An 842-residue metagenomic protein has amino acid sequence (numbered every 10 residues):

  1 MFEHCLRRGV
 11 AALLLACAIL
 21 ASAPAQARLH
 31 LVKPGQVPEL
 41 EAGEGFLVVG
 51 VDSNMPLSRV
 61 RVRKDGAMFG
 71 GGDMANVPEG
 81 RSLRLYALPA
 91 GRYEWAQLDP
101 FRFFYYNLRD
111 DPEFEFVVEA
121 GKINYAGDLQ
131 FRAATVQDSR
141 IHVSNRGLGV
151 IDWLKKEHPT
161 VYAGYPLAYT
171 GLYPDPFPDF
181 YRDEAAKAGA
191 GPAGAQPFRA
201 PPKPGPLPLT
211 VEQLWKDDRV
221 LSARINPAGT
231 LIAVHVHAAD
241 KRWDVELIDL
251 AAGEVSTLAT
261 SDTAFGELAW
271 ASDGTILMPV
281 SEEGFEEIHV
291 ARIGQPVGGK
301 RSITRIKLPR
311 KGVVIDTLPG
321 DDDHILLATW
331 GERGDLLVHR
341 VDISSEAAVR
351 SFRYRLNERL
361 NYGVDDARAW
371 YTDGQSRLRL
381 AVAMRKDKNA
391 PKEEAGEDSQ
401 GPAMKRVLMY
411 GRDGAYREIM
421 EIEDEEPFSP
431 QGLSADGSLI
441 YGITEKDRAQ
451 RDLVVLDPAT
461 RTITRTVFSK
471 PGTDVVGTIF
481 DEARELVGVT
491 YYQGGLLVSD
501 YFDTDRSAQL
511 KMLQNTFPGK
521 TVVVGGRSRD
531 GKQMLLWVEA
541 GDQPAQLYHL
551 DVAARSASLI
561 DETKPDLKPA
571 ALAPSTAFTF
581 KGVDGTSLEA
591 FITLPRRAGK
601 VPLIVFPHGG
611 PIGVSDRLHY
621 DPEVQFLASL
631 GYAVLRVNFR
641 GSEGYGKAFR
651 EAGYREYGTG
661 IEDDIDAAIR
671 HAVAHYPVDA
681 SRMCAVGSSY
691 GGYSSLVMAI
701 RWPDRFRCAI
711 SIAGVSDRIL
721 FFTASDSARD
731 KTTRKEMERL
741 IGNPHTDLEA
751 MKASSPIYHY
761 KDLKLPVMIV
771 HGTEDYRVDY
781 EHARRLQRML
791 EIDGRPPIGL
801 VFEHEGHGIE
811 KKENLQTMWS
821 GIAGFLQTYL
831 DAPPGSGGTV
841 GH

Functional and structural regions predicted by a protein language model:
S22-P24: N-terminal signal peptide c-region/cleavage motif recognized by signal peptidases
A27-M74, D99-Q196: Primarily secretory-pathway and cell-envelope proteins
L88-A96: A short tyrosine-centered beta-strand micro-motif
G191-L207, L497-K511: Blade/loop signatures of beta-propeller domains
E212-W243, M534-L535: Beta-strand-rich domains and repeat architectures in extracellular enzymes and scaffolds, especially beta-propellers
D217-D218, D240-D244, S261-T263, T275 (+4 more regions): Peripheral, non-catalytic segments that deliver or gate enzyme domains
D566-S681, S688-S689, S694, T723 (+1 more regions): Cap/lid segment of the alpha/beta-hydrolase catalytic domain
F639-H842: Active-site-proximal cap/loop segments of hydrolase catalytic domains
